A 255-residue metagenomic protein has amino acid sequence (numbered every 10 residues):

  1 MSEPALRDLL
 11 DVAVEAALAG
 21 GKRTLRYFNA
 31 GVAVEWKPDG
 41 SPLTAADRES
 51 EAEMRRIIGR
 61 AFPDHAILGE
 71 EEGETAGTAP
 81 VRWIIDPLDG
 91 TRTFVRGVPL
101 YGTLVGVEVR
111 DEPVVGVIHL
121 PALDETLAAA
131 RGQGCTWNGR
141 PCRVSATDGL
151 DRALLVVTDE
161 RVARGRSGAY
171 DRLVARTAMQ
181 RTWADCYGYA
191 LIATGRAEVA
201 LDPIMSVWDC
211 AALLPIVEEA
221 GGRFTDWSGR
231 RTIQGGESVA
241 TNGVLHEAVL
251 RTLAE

Functional and structural regions predicted by a protein language model:
M1-L88, R231, L245-R251: N-terminal subdomain of lithium-sensitive/metallo-dependent phosphomonoesterases centered on the IMPase/IPPase/PAP
T24, D47, I58, T91 (+6 more regions): Residue-level signal for inorganic ion chemistry
V32, H65, Q133, T177-A178 (+1 more regions): A structural micro-motif
R48, A52, E71, P87-G90 (+5 more regions): Generic detector of well-ordered alpha-helical packing
G77-Q133, R152-A153: DPxDG-like acidic metal-binding loop motif
R110, N138-G139: Short strand-turn-strand beta-turns centered on an Asx-Gly dipeptide
R143-E255: An extended, acidic
